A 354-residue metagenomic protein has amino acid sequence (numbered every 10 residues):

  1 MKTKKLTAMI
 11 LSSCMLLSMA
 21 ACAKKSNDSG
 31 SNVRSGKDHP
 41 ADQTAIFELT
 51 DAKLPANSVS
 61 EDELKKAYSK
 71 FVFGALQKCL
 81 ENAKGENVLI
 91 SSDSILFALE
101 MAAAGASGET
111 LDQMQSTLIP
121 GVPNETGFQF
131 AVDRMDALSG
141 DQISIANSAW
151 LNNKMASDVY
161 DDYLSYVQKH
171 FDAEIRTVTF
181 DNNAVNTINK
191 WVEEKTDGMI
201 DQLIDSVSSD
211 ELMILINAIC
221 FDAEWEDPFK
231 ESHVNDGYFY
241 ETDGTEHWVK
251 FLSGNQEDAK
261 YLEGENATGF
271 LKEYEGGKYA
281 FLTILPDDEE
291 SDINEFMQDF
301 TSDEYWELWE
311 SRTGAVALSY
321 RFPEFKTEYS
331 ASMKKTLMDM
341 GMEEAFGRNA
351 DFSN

Functional and structural regions predicted by a protein language model:
M1-K2: N-terminal secretory signal peptides that target proteins for export/translocation
L6-V178: Detector for small/aliphatic-rich hydrophobic stretches
V33-D38, G85, E125-D287, T313-N354: Non-catalytic, conformational "gating/processing" segments within enzyme and secreted inhibitor domains
E81-E86, E265-A267, D303-W306: Short amphipathic beta-strand starts and helix->beta connectors
T110-M114, S291-I293, Y329-A331: Extracytoplasmic/secreted cell-surface and envelope-processing proteins
M114-L118, F229-D236, I293-T301: Short Gly/aromatic-enriched secondary-structure transition segments
T117, D299-E304, T336-E343: Conserved short hydrophobic interaction patches
P286-G314: Internal alpha/beta scaffold segment
